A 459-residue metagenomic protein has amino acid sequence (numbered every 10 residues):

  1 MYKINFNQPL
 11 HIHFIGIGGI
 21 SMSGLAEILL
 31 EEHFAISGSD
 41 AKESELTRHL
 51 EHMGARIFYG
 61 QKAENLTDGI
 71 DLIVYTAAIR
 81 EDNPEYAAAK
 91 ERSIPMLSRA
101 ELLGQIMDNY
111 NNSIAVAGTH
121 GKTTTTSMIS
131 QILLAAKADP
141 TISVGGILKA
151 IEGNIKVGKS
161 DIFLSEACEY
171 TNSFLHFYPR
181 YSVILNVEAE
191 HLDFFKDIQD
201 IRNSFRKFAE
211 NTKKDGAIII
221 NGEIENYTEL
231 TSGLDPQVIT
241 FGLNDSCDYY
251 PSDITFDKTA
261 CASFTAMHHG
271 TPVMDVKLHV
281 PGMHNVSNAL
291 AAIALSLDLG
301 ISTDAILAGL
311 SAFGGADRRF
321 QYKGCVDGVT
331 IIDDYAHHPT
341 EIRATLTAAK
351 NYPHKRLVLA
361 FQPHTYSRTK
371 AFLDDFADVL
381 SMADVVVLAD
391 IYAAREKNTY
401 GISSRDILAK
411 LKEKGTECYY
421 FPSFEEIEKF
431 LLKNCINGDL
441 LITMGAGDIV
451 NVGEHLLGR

Functional and structural regions predicted by a protein language model:
M1-S98, L102, Y250, P281 (+1 more regions): N-terminal leader/targeting and accessory segments in enzymes
Y2-H13, S21, L25-E32, Y110 (+2 more regions): Nucleotide phosphate-binding/pyrophosphate-handling subdomain across enzymes that bind or process nucleotide phosphates
N5-F6, I28-F34, E51, E64-L66 (+5 more regions): Phosphate-binding loop of NTP-binding sites
I12-F14, I73, I114, P140 (+3 more regions): Conserved hydrophobic helix-helix packing surfaces used for dimerization/oligomerization
F34-A41, A217-G222, L359-F361, A383-A393: Short internal beta-strands
S39, F58-Q61, L97-G104, S143-G146 (+4 more regions): Beta-strand->loop->alpha-helix junctions that form or flank phosphate-binding loops in nucleotide-handling enzymes
D68-L72, D161, N437-D439: Short acidic/histidine-rich motifs immediately flanking catalytic phosphotransfer sites in two-component signaling
A260, A377-N437: C-terminal helical cap/extension that packs against the catalytic core of soluble nucleotide-cofactor enzymes
